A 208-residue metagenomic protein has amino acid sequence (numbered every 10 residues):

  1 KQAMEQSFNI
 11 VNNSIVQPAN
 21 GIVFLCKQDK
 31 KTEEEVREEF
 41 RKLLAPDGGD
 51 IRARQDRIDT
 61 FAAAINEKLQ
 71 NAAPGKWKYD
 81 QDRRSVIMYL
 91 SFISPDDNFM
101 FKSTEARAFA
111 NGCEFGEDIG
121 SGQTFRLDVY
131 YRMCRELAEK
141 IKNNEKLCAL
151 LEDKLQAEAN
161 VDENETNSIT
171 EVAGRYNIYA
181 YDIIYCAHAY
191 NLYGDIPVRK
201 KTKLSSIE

Functional and structural regions predicted by a protein language model:
K1-Y79, P95-E208: An N-terminal alpha-helical hairpin/helix-loop-helix interaction module that forms a charged, gly/pro-flexible surface
V86-L90: Cytochrome P450 catalytic-core helices
